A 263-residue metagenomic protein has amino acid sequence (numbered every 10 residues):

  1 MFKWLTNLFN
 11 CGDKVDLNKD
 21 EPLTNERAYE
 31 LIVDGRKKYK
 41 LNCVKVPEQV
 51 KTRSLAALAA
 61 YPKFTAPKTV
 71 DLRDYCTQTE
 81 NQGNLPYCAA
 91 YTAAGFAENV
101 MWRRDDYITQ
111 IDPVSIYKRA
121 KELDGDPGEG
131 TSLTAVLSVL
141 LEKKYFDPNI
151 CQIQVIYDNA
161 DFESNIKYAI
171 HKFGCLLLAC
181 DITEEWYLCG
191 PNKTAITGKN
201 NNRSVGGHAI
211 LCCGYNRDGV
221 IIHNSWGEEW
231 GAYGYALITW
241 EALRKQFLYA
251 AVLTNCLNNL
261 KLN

Functional and structural regions predicted by a protein language model:
M1-N263: Catalytic-core signature of thiol
